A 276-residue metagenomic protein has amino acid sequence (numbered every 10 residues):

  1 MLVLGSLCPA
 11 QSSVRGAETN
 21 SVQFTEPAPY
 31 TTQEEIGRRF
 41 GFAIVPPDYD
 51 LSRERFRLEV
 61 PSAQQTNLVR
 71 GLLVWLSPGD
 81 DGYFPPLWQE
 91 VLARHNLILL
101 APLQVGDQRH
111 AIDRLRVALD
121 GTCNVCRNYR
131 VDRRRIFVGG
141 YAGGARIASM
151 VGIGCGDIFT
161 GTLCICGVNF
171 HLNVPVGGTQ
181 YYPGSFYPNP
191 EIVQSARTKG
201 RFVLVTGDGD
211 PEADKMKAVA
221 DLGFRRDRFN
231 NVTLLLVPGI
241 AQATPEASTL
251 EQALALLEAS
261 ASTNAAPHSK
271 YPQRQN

Functional and structural regions predicted by a protein language model:
M1-S6: Bacterial N-terminal signal peptides
A10-G71, G184, A220-L222, V232 (+2 more regions): A domain-start/cap signature at the N-terminus of enzymes
A63-V69, H110-G143, I153, I158: Gly/Ser-rich "nucleophile elbow"/oxyanion-hole loop immediately N-terminal to the catalytic nucleophile in hydrolases
L68-G71, L97, T160, G200-R201: Alpha/beta-hydrolase fold active-site loops
R70-R127: Active-site machinery of serine-nucleophile hydrolases
V74-L76, I165, V237: Alpha/beta-hydrolase
R134-A196: Primarily recognizes the serine-hydrolase "nucleophile elbow" in alpha/beta-hydrolase and SGNH/GDSL folds
F170-Q252, E258: The feature captures the conserved acid-bearing segment of alpha/beta-hydrolase catalytic domains
